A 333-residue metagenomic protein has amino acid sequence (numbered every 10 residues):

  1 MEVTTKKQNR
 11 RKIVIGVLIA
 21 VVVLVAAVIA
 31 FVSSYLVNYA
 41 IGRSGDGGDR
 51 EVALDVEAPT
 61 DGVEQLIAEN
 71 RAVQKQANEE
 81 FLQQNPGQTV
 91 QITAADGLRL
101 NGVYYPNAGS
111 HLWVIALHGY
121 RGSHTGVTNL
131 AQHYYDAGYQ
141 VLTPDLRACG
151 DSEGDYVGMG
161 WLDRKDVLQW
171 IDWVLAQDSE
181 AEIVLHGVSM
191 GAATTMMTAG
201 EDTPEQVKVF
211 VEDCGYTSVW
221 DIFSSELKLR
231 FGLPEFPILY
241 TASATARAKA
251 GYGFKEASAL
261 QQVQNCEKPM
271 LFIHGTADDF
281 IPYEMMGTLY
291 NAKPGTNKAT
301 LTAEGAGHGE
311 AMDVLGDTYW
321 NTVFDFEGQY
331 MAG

Functional and structural regions predicted by a protein language model:
V25-T93: An N-terminal hydrophobic leader/cap segment in hydrolases
Y120-H133, L146: The serine-hydrolase catalytic nucleophile loop
G126, V157-D178: Alpha/beta-hydrolase active-site loop
H133-E153: Conserved alpha/beta-hydrolase
M197-Y252: Hydrolase active-site cap/lid region
A259, K268, P282-N291: Short alpha-helix in the alpha/beta-hydrolase fold that links the catalytic acid
N265-E267, F272-H274, D278: Short beta-strand/loop motif that positions the catalytic acidic residue of the alpha/beta-hydrolase fold
V314-G333: Catalytic active-site module of serine/aspartate enzymes centered on a nucleophile-bearing elbow/loop
